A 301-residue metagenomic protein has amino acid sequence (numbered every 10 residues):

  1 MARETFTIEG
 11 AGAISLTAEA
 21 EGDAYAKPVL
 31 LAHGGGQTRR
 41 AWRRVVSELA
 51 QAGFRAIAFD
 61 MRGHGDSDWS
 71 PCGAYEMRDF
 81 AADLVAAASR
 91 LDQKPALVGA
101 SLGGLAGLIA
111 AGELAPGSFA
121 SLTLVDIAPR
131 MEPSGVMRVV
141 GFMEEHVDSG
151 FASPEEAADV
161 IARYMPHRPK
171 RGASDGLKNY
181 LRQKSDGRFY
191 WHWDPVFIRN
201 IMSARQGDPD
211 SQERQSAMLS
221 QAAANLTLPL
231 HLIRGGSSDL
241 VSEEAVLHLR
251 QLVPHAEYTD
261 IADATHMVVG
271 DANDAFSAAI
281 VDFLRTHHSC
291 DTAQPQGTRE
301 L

Functional and structural regions predicted by a protein language model:
M1-V29, Q51-F54, D92, A262 (+1 more regions): Alpha/beta-hydrolase fold catalytic core
E21-D66: Conserved HGGG/HGGXW glycine-rich cap/lid loop of the alpha/beta-hydrolase fold
R40, M61-M77, P133: Glycine-rich "HGGG/HGxG" loop immediately N-terminal to the catalytic nucleophile of the alpha/beta-hydrolase
D79-P95: Conserved acidic catalytic loop of the alpha/beta-hydrolase fold
K94-G135: Conserved hydrolase catalytic core segment
A152-Q206: Conserved alpha/beta-hydrolase catalytic His-Asp/Glu region
S185-Q251, E257: Conserved serine/cysteine hydrolase catalytic core
A264-S277: Catalytic histidine-centered segment of alpha/beta-hydrolase-like enzymes
